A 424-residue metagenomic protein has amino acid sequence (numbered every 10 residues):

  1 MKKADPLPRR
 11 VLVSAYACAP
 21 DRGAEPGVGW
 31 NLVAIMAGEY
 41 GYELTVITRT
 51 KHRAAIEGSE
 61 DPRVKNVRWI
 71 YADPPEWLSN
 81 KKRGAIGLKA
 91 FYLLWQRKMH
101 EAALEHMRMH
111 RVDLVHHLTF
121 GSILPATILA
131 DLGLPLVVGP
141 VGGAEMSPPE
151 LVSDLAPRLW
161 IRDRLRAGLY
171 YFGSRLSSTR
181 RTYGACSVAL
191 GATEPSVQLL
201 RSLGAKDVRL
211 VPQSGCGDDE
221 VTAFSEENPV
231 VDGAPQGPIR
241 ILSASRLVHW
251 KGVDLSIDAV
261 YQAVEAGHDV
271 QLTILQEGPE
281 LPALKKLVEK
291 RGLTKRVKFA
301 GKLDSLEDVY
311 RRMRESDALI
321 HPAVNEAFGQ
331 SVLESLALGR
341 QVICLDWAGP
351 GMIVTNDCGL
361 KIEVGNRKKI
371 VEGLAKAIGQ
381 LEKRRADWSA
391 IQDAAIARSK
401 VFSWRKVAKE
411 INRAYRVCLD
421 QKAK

Functional and structural regions predicted by a protein language model:
L12, V141, V231-K251, I257-V260 (+1 more regions): Conserved donor-binding/catalytic core segment of Leloir-type glycosyltransferases
G27, I239, R246-Q262, P279-K285 (+1 more regions): A conserved mid-protein helix/loop that constitutes part of the nucleotide-sugar donor-binding site
R68-I70, V138, L169-P229, Q236: Donor nucleotide-sugar binding/catalytic pocket of nucleotide-sugar-dependent glycosyltransferases
K285-L303: Nucleotide-activated donor-binding/catalytic signature segment of Leloir-type glycosyltransferases, i.e., the conserved
K302, Y310-S316: Short alpha-helical donor nucleotide-sugar binding micro-motif in glycosyltransferases
V324: Aromatic "clamp/platform" in nucleotide-sugar-dependent glycosyltransferases that forms part of the donor/acceptor
Q341-C344, G351: Short hydrophobic beta-strand element within catalytic cores of glycosyltransferases and related nucleotide-activated
G351-G379: Change "using UDP/GDP/dTDP sugars" to "using nucleotide sugars
